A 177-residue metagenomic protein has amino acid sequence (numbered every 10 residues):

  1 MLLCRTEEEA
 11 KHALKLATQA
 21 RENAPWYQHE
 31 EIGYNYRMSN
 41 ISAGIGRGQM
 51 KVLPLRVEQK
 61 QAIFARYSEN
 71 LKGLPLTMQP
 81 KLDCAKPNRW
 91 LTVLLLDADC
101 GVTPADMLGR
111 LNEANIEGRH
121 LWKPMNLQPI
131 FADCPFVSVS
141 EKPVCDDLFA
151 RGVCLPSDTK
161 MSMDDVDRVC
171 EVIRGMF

Functional and structural regions predicted by a protein language model:
M1-L2: Glycine-rich phosphate-binding loop of ATP-grasp-fold ATP-dependent ligases
R5-F177: PLP-dependent aminotransferase class I/II
